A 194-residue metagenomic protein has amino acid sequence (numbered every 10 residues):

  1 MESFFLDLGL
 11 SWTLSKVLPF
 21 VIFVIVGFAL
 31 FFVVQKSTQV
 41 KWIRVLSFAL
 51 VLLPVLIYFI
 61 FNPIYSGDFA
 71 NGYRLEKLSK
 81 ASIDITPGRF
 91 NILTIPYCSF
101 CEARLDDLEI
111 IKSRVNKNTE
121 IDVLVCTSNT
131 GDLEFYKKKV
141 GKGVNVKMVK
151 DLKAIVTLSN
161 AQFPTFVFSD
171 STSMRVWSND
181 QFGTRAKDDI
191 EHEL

Functional and structural regions predicted by a protein language model:
M1-Q35: Membrane-embedded alpha-helical segments of integral membrane proteins
W42-I64: Internal/C-terminal transmembrane anchor helices
A70-F90, I110, R114: A short beta-strand-turn-helix
F90-N91, F166: Hydrophobic beta-strand anchors of alpha/beta hydrolase catalytic cores
L93-I110: Conserved redox-active cysteine motifs that mediate thiol-disulfide chemistry, especially di-cysteine Cys-X(1-2)-Cys
L105-K139: Structural microenvironment flanking redox-active thiols in thiol-disulfide oxidoreductases
G131-F163: Structural alpha/beta surface segment adjacent to cysteine/selenocysteine redox centers across thiol/disulfide enzymes
K150-L194: Thiol/disulfide oxidoreductase modules built on the thioredoxin-like
